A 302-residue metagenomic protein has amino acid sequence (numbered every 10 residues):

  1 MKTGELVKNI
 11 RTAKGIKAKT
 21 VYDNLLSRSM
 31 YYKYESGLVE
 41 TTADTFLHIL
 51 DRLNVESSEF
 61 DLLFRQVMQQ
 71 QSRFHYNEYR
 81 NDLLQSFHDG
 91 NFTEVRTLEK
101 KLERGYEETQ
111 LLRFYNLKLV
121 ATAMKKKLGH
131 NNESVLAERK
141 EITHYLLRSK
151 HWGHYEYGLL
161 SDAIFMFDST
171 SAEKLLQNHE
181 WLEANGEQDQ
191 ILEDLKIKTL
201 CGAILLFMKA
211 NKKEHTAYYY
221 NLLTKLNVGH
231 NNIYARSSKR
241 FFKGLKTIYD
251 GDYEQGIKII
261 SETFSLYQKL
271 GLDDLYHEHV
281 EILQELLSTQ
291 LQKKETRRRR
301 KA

Functional and structural regions predicted by a protein language model:
M1-A13: A short, Lys/Arg-rich alpha-helix, primarily the initiator
G15-K33: Short alpha-helical DNA-recognition segment
D44-E59: DNA major-groove recognition helix of helix-turn-helix/homeodomain DNA-binding modules
L62-N91, S265-Y267: Short, charged recognition helix plus adjacent turn of helix-turn-helix-like nucleic-acid-binding domains
N77, N81, F114-K125, G158-D162 (+5 more regions): "A position-specific structural signal for the A-helix of alpha-solenoid helical repeats
F87-K101, H130-K140, S169-W181, A210-N221 (+1 more regions): Helix-turn-helix repeat elements of alpha-solenoid scaffolds
E99-R104, K140-L147, E180-E187, Y220-V228 (+1 more regions): Amphipathic alpha-helical segments of tetratricopeptide repeats
E156-I233: Alpha-helical adaptor scaffolds
